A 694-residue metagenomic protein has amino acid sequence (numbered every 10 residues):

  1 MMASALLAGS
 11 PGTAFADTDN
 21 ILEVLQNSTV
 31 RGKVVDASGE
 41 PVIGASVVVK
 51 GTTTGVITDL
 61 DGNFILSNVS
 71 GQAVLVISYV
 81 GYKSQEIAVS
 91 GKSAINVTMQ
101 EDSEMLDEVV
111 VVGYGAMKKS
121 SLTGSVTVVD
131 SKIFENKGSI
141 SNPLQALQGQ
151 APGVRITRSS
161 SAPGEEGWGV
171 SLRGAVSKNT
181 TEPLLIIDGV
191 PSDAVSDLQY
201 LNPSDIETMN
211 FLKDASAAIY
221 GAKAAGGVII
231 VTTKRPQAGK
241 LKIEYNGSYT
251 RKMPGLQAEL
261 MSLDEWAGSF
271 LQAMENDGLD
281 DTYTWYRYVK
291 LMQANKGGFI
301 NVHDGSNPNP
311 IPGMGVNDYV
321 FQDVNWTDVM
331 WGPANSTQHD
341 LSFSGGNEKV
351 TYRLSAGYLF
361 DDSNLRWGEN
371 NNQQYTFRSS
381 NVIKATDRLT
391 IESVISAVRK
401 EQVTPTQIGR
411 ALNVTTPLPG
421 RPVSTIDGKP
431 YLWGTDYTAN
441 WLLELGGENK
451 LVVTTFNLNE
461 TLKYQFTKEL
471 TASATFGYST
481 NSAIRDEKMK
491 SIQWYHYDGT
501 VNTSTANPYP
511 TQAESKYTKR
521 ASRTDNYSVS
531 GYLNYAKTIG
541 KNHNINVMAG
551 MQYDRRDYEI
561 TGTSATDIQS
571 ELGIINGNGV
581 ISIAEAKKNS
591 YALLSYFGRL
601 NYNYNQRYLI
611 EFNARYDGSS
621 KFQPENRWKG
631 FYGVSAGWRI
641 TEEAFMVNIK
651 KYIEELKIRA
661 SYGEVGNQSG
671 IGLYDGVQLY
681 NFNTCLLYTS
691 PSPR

Functional and structural regions predicted by a protein language model:
M1-F377, T390-E392, N457: Short, small/polar-rich motifs associated with maturation and membrane association, primarily at protein termini
G51, G91, T386, T467 (+2 more regions): Residue-level recognition of beta-strand termini and adjacent short loop/turns
G174, T233, Y245, L341-N347 (+7 more regions): Residues on the lipid-exposed face of transmembrane beta-strands in outer-membrane beta-barrel proteins
D214, K223, S479, D617-G618 (+1 more regions): Conserved acidic functional residues
A238-Q322, L359, S363-N457, S473-T475 (+4 more regions): Surface-exposed loop/interface segments of Gram-negative outer-membrane beta-barrel transport/assembly proteins
Y352, Y596-A614: Short, contiguous hydrophobic alpha-helices characteristic of membrane insertion segments
Y358-D362, I610-S619: Transmembrane beta-strand segments that form the barrel wall of outer-membrane beta-barrel proteins
P624-W628: Short glycine/threonine-rich loop-to-helix capping motif typified by GTGT followed within a few residues by an Asp-Pro
